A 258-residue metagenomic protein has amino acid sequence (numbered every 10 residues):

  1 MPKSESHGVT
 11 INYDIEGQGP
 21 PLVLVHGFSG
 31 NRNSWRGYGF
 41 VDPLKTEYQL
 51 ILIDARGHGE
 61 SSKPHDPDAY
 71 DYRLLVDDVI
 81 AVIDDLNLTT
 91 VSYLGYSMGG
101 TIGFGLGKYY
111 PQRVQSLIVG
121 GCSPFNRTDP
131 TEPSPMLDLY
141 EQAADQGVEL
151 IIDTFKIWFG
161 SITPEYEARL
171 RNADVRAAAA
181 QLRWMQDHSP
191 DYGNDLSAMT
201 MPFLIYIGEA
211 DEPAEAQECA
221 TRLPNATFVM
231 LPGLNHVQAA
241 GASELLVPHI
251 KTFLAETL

Functional and structural regions predicted by a protein language model:
V9-S62: Conserved HGGG/HGGXW glycine-rich cap/lid loop of the alpha/beta-hydrolase fold
D42-K45, I51-S92: Active-site loop/oxyanion-hole signature of alpha/beta-hydrolase fold enzymes
G95, G99, G103: Gly/Ala-rich beta-loop-alpha elbow adjacent to hydrolase catalytic centers
F104-Y109, Q115-D145: Flexible "cap/lid" loop of the alpha/beta hydrolase fold
T128-S134, D145-D195: Conserved alpha/beta-hydrolase catalytic His-Asp/Glu region
M199, I205-I207: Short beta-strand/loop motif that positions the catalytic acidic residue of the alpha/beta-hydrolase fold
A210-E218: Conserved alpha/beta-hydrolase "acid-adjacent" motif
A226, P232-L258: Catalytic active-site module of serine/aspartate enzymes centered on a nucleophile-bearing elbow/loop
